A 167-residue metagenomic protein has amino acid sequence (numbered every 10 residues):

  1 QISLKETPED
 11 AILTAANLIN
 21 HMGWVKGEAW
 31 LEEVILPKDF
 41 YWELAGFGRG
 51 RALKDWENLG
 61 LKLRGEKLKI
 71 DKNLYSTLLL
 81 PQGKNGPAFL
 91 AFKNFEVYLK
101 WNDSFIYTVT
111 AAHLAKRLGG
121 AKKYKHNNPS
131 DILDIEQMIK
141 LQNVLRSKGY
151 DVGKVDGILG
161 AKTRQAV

Functional and structural regions predicted by a protein language model:
Q1-K100, T108, L114, H126: Flexible, glycine-rich surface segments
E9, F89-F92, W101-F105, I132-I139 (+1 more regions): Short, well-ordered coil↔helix boundary/capping segments
N20-G23, D103, K116-K123, N143-R146 (+1 more regions): Hydrophobic alpha-helix feature that most strongly marks membrane-spanning transmembrane helices and their immediate
L36-F40, G119, I132, A166: Short, surface-exposed, charged/polar-biased interaction segments
Q82, G86, L90-K93, G120 (+2 more regions): Amphipathic, alpha-helical segments enriched in basic
A111, V167: Short alpha-helical catalytic segment bearing the HExxH-like zincin motif of zinc-dependent metalloproteases
K123-D131: Conserved alpha/beta core segments of nucleic-acid transaction machinery
D131-M138, N143-Q165: Short acidic, glycine/serine/threonine-rich helix-capping segments at coil-helix boundaries
